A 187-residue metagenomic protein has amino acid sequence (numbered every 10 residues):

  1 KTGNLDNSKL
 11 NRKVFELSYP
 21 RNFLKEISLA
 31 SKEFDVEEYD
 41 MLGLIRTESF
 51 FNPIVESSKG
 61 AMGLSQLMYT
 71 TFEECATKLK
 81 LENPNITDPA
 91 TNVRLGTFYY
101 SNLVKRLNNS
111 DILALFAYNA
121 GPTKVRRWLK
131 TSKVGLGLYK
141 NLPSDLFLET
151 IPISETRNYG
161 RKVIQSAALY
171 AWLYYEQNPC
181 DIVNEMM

Functional and structural regions predicted by a protein language model:
K1-M187: Catalytic glycan-binding domains that act on GlcNAc-containing polysaccharides
